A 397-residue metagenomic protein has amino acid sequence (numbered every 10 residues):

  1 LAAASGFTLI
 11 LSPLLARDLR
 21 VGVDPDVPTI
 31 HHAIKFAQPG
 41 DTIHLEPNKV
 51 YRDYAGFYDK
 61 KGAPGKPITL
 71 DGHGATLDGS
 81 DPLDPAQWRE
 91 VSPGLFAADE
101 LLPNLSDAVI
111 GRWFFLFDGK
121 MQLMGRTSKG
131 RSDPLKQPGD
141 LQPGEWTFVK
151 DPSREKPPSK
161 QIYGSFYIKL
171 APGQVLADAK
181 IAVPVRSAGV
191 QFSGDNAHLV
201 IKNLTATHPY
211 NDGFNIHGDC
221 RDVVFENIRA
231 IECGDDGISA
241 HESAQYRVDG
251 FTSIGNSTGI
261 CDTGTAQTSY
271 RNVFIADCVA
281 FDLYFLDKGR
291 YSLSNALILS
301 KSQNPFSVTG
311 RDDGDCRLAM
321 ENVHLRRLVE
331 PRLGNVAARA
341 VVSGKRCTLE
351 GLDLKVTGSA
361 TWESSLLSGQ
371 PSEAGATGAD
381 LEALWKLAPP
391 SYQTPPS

Functional and structural regions predicted by a protein language model:
L1-A3: N-terminal export leaders
S12-A16: Sec/Tat signal peptide C-region and signal peptidase I cleavage site
D18-V23, V27-H208, N215, W385-P396: Extracellular polysaccharide-degrading/modifying enzymes targeting complex plant/algal/animal polysaccharides
D41-T42, S257, R332: Secondary-structure boundary/capping signal
K180, N203, H208, G218-A230 (+2 more regions): Extracellular beta-rich repeat passengers
